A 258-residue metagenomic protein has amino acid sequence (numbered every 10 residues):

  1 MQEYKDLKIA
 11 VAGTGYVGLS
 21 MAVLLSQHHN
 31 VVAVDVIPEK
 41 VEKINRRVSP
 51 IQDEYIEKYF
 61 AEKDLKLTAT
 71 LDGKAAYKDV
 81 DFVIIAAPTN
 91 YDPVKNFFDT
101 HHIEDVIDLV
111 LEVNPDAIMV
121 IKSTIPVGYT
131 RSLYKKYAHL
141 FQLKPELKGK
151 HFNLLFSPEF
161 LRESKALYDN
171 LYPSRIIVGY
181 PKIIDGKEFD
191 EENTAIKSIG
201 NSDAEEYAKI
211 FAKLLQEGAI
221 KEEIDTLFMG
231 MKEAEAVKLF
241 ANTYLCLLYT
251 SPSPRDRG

Functional and structural regions predicted by a protein language model:
Q2-V48: NAD(P)+-binding Rossmann beta1-loop-alpha1 motif at the extreme N-terminus of oxidoreductases
E3-K5, V36-F82, T89-N96, L140: Conserved N-terminal Rossmann-fold NAD(P) cofactor-binding segment
L7, A117, S174: Nucleotide donor/acceptor-binding cores
H29, V80, P173-S174: Short, well-ordered alpha-helix to beta-strand connector turns
A86-A87, S123, Y180-P181, P254: Glycine-rich, N-terminal phosphate-binding loop of Rossmann-like dinucleotide-binding domains
Y91-E163: Rossmann-like NAD(P)(H) cofactor-binding subdomain of soluble oxidoreductases
K150-Y244: Conserved Rossmann-fold dehydrogenase catalytic segment
Y249-G258: Single conserved hydrophobic/aromatic residue that forms the stacking wall/gate of nucleotide- or nucleobase-binding
